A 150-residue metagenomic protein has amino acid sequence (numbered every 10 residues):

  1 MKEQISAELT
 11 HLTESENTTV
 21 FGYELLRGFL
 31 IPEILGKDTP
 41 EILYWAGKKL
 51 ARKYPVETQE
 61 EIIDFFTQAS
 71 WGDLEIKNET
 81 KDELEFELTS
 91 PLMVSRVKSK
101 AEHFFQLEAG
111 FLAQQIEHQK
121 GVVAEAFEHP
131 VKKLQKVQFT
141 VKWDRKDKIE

Functional and structural regions predicted by a protein language model:
M1-L92, R96-H103, R145-E150: N-terminal accessory segment detector
N78, F86, V123-E150: Short terminal or interdomain "cap/linker" segment that borders an active site or interface and mediates
K98-A126: Long, amphipathic alpha-helical coupling/dimerization segments that relay conformational signals between
